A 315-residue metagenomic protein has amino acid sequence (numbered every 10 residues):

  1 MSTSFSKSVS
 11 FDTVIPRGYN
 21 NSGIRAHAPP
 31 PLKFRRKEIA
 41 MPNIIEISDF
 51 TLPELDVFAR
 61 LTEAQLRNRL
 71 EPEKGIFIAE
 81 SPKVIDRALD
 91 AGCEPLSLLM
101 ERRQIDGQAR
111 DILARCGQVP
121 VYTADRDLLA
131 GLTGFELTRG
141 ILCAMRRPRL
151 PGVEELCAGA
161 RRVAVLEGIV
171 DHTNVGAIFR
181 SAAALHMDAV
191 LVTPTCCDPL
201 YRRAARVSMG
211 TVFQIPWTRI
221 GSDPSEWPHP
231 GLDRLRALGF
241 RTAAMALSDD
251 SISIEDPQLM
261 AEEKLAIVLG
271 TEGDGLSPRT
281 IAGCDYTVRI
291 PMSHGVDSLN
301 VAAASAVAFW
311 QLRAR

Functional and structural regions predicted by a protein language model:
M1-S10, R17, S22: Low-acidity, Ser/Thr- and Arg-rich intrinsically disordered low-complexity segments
S10-T13, Y19, H27, K33 (+1 more regions): Short, positively charged and aromatic/hydrophobic N-terminal segments
Y19, K37-R103: Boundary-proximal intrinsically disordered activation/regulatory segments immediately upstream of a helical core
P42, R149-D250: RNA substrate-binding interface of SAM-dependent RNA methyltransferases
G107-Q118, T280: Short, aromatic/basic amphipathic alpha-helical patches
G117-G134: A glycine-rich helix N-cap at a beta->alpha junction
I141-C143, S181-L185, P199-F213, P278-R315: Structured adenosyl-cofactor binding patch, chiefly the S-adenosyl-L-methionine
A243-H294: Active-site/ligand-binding-proximal alpha/beta "capping" segment
